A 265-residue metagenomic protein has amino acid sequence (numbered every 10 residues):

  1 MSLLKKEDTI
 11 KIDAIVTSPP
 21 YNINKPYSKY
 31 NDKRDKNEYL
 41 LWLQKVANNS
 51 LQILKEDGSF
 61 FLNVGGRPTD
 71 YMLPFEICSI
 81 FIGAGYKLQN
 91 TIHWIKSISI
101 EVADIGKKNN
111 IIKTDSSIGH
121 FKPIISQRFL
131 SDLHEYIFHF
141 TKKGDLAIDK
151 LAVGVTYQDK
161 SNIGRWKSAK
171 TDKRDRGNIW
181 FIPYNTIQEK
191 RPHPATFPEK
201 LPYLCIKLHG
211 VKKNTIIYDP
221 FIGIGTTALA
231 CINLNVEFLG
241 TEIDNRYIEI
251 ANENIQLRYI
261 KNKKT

Functional and structural regions predicted by a protein language model:
M1-I250, L257: Core catalytic lobe of class I
I12, K264-T265: SAM-dependent methyltransferase catalytic region
Q256-N262: Conserved phosphoryl-transfer catalytic core
